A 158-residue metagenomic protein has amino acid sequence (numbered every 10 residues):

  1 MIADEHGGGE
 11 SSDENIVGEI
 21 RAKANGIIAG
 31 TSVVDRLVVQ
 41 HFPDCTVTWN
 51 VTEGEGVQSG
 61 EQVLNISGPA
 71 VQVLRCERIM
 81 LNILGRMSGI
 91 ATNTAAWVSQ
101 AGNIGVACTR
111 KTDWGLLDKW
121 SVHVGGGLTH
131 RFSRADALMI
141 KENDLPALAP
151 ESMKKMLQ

Functional and structural regions predicted by a protein language model:
M1-Q158: Acidic/glycine-rich phosphate/pyrophosphate-binding loops and surrounding catalytic core that coordinate Mg2+
